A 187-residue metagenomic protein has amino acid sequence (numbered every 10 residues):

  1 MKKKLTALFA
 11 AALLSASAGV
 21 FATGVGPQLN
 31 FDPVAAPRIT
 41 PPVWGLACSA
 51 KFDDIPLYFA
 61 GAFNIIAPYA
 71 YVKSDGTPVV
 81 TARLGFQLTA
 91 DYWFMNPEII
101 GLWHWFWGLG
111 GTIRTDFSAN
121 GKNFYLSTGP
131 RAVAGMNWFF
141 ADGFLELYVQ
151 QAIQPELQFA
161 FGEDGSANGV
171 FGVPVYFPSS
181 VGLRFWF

Functional and structural regions predicted by a protein language model:
M1-G24: Cleavable N-terminal export/targeting peptides
A18-V79, R184: Short glycine/proline- and aromatic-enriched beta-strand/turn motifs that initiate or cap beta-hairpins
G24, G45-S49, Q87-D91, R131-V133 (+1 more regions): Membrane-embedded beta-strand positions in outer-membrane beta-barrel channels/transporters
Q28, F144, V175-F177: First exposed extracellular module after export/assembly in secreted or surface-exposed proteins
D54-L147: Gram-negative (and chloroplast) outer-membrane scaffold detector with strong preference for beta-barrel transmembrane
L126-T128, F171, V175: Short, well-structured alpha-helical patches and their helix-loop capping segments that border functional surfaces
A132, L145-L147, A152-V170, S180: Outer-membrane beta-barrel porins/channels
V173-F187: Outer-membrane beta-barrel "beta-signal"
